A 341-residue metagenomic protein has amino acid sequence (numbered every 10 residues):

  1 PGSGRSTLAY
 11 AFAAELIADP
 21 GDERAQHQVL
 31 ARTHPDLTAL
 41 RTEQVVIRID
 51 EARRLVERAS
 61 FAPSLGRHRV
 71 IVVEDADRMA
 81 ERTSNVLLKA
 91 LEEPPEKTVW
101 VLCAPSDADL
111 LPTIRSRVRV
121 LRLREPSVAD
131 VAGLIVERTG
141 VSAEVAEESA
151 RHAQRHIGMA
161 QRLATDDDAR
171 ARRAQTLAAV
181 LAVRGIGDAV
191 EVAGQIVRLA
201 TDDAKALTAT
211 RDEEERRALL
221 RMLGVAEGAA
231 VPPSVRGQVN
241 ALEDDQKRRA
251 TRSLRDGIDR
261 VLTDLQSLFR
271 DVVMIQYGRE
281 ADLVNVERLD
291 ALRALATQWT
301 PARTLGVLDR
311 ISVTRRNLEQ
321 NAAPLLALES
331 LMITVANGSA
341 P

Functional and structural regions predicted by a protein language model:
P1-E15, D19-Q28, K97, P105-V261 (+1 more regions): Charged, glycine-rich active-site and insertion segments that engage polyanionic ligands
P1-R82, E92: Clamp-loader machinery-focused feature within the broader ASCE/P-loop NTPase space
S60, N85-L102, P112: Conserved catalytic/switch belt of AAA+ P-loop NTPases
E74-D75, L102-D107: A short beta-strand-to-loop transition that corresponds to the Sensor-1 phosphate-sensing loop of AAA+ P-loop ATPases
